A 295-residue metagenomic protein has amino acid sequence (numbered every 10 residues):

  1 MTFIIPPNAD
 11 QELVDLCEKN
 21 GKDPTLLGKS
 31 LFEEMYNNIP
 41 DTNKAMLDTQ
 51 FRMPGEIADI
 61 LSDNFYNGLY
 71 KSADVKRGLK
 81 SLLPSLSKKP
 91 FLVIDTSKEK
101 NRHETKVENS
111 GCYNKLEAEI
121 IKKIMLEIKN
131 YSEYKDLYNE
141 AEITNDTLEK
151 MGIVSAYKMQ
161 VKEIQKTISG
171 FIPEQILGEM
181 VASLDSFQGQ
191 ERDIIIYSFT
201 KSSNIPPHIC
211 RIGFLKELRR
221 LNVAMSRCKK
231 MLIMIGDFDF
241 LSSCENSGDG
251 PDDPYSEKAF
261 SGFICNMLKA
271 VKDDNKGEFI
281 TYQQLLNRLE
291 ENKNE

Functional and structural regions predicted by a protein language model:
M1-E295: Conserved helicase motor core of SF1/SF2 NTP-dependent helicases
